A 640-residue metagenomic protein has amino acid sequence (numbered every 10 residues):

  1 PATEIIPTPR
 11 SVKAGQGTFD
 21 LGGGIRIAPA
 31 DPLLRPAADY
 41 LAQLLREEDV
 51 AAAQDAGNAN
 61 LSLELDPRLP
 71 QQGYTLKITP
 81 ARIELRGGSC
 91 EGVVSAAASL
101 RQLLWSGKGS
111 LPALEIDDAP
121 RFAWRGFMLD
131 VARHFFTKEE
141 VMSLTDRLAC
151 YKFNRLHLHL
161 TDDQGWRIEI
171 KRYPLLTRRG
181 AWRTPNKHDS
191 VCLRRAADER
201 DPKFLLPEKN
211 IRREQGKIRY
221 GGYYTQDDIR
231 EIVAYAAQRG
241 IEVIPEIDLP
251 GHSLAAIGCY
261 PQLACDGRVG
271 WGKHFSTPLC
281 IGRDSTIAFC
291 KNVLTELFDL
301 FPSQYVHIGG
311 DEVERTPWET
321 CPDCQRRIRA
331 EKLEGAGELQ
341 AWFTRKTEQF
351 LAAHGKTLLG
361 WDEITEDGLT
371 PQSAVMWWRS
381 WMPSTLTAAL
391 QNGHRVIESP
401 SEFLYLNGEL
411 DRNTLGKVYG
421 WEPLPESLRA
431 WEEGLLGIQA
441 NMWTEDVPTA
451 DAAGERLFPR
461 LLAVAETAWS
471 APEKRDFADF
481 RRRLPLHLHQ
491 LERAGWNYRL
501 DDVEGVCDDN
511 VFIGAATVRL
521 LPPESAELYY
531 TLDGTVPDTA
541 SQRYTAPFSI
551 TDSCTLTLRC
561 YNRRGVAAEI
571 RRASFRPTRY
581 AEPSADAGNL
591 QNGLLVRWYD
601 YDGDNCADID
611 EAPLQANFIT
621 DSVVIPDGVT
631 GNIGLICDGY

Functional and structural regions predicted by a protein language model:
P1-W124, A452, R456, A468-Q490 (+1 more regions): Contiguous, structured surface segment used for ligand recognition
A28, A471, R475-N592, G603-N605 (+1 more regions): Short, compositionally stereotyped local motifs that mark structural "simplifiers"
L69-I287, V293-Y305, K346, F350 (+1 more regions): Feature activates predominantly on carbohydrate-active enzymes
R125-L129, L156-L158, V243-I247, V306-I308 (+4 more regions): Hydrophobic faces of well-ordered beta-strands that scaffold small-molecule active sites in alpha/beta enzyme cores
A132, T161-G165, D248-H252, D311-V313 (+4 more regions): Active-site beta-loop-alpha junctions enriched in small/polar residues
A256-Q262, G267-Q372, R379-A388: Active-site neighborhood of glycoside hydrolase catalytic domains
L358-S373, R379-T517: Flexible, acidic glycine-rich loops studded with aromatic residues
